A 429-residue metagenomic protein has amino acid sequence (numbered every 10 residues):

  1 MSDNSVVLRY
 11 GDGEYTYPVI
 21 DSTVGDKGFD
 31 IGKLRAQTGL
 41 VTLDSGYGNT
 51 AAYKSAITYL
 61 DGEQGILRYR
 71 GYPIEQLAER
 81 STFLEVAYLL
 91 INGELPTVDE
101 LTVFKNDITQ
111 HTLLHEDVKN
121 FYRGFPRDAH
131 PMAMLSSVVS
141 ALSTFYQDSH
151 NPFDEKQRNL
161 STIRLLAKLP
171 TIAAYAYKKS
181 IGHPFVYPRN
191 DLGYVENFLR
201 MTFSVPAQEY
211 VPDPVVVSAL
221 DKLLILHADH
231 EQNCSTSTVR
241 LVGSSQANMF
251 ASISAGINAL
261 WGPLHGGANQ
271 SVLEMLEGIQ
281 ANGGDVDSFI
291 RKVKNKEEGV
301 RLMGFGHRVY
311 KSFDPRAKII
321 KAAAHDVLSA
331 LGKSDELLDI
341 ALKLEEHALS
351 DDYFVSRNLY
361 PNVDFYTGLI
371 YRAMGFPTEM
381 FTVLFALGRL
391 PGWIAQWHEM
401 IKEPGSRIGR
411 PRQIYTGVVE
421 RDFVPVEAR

Functional and structural regions predicted by a protein language model:
M1-R429: Non-transmembrane, aqueous-exposed alpha-helical and coiled segments at domain scale
